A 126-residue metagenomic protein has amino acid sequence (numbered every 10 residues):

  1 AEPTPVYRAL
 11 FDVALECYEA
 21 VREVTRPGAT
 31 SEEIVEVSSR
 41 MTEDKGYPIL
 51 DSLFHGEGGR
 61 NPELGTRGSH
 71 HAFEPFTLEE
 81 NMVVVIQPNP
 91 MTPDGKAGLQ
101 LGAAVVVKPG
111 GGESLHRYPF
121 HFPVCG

Functional and structural regions predicted by a protein language model:
A1-G126: Active-site neighborhoods and metal-handling regions in enzymes and metal-associated proteins
